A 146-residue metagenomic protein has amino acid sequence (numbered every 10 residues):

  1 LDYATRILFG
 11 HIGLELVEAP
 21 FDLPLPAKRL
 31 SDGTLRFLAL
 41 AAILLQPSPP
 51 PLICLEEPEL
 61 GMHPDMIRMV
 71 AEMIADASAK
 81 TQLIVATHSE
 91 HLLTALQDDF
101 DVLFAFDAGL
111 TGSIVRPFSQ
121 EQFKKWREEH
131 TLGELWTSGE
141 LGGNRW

Functional and structural regions predicted by a protein language model:
L1-Y3, L92-L93: Generic recognition of flexible, low-complexity loop/linker segments
D2-L45, P58-D65: Conserved ABC ATPase signature
L8-F9, A19-F21, P49, D98-D99 (+1 more regions): Short strand-connecting beta-turns/loops that link adjacent beta-strands
V17, D22, S31, L40-A42 (+6 more regions): Short, well-ordered helical secondary-structure segments
P49-P51, H63, S78-I84: Loop/turn-to-beta-strand initiation segments
P50-L52, D65-I74: Substrate-recognition/cap regions that form aromatic- and gly/pro-loop-enriched pockets for small-molecule ligands
I53-E57: Catalytic Walker B motif of ABC-type/P-loop ATPase nucleotide-binding domains
M69-W146: C-terminal lobe/lid and adjacent interdomain/linker elements of RecA-like ASCE P-loop ATPase modules
